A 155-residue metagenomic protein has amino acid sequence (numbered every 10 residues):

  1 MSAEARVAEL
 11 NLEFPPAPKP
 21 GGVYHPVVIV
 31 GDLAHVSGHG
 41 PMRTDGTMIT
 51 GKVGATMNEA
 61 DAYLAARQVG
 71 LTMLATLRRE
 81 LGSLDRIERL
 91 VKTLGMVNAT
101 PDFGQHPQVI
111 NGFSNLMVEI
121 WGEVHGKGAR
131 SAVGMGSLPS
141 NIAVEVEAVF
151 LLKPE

Functional and structural regions predicted by a protein language model:
M1-E155: Short, polar/acidic, helix-capping and beta-turn segments at strand->helix junctions that line the mouths
